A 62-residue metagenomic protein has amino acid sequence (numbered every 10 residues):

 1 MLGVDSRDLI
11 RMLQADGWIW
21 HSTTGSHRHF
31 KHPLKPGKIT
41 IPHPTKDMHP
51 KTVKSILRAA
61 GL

Functional and structural regions predicted by a protein language model:
M1-S26, K31-L62: Basic nucleic-acid-binding interfaces
